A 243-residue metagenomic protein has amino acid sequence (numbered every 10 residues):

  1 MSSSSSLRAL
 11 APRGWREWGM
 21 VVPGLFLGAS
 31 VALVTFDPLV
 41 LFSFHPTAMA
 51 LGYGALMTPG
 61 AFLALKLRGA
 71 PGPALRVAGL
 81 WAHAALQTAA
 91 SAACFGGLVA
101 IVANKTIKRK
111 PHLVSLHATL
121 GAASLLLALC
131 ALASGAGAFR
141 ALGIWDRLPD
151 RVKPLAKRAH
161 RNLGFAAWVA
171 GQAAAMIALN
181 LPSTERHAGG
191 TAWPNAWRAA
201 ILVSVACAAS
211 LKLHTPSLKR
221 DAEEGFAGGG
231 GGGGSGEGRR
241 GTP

Functional and structural regions predicted by a protein language model:
S2-G229, G234-P243: Membrane-embedded alpha-helical bundles that constitute the cytochrome b-like, heme-associated redox core of multi-pass
